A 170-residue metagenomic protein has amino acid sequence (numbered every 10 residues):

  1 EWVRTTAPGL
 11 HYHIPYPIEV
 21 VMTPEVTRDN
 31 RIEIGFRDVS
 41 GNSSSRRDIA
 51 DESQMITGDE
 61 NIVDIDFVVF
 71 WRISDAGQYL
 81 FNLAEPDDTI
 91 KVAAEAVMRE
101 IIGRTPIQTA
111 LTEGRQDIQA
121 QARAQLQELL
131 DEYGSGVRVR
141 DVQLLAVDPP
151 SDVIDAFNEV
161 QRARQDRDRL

Functional and structural regions predicted by a protein language model:
W2-I102: Hydrophobic membrane-anchoring helix/hairpin
W2-R4, D75-L80, R104-Q108, E128-Y133 (+1 more regions): Short beta-strands and strand-coil junctions in structured, solvent-facing domains, enriched
T5, S135-N158: Extended, charged amphipathic interaction segments
L80-D88, T112-Q116, R164, D168: Ordered, soluble secondary-structure elements with a strong preference for glycine-centered loop motifs and nearby
M98-Q121, L130: A short, surface-exposed, charged and often Trp/Pro-enriched helix-loop connector in the C-terminal portion of helical
R123-L130, F157, R164: Charged face of amphipathic alpha-helices used as oligomerization/assembly stalks or helix-helix interfaces
D152-L170: Long, charge-rich amphipathic alpha-helical coiled-coil "stalk/tentacle" segments that mediate oligomerization
